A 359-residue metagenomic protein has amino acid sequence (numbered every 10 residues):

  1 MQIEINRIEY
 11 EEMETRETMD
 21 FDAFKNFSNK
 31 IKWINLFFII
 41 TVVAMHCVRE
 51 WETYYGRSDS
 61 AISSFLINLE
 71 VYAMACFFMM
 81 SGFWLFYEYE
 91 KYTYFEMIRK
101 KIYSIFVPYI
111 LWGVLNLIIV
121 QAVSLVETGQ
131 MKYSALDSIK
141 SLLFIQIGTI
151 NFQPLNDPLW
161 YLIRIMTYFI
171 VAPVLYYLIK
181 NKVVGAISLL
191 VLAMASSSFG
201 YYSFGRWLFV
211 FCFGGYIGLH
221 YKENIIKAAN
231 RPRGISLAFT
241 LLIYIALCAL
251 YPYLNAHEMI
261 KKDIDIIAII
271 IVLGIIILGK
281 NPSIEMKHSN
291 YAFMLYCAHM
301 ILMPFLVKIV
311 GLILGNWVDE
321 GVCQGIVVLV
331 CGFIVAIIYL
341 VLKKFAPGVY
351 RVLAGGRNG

Functional and structural regions predicted by a protein language model:
M1-V191, N316-G359: Membrane-cytosol interface segments of multi-pass membrane proteins, especially ER/Golgi lipid-handling enzymes
E17, D22, F209-C212, L219-M294 (+2 more regions): Alpha-helical transmembrane segments and terminal signal-anchor/GPI-anchor hydrophobic tails, characterized by long
I40-C47, L189-Y202, F239-P252, A298-F305: Aromatic-anchored segments of alpha-helical transmembrane domains
I62-M74, I150-R164, A195-F213, L247-V272 (+2 more regions): Interfacial loop-to-helix transition and helix-capping segments at the boundaries of transmembrane helices
M74-Y87, M166-Y176, M194, F199-A228 (+2 more regions): Specific transmembrane alpha-helix
